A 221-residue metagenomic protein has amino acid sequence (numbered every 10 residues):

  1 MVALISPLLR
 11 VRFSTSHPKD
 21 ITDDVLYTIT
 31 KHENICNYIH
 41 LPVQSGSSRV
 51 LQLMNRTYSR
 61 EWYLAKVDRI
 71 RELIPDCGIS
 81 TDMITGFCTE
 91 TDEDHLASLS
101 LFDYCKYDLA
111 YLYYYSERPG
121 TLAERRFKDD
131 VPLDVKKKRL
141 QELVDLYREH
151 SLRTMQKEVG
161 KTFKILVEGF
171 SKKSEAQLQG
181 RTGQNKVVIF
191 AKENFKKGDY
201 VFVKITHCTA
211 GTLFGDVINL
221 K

Functional and structural regions predicted by a protein language model:
M1-D92, D103: Conserved SAM/AdoMet-binding glycine-rich loop
R10, Y38, L109-Y114, T212: Residues at the N-termini of beta-strands
F13, L41, D82, F102 (+4 more regions): Conserved, mostly hydrophobic/aromatic
F13, V50-L53, S98, Y111 (+1 more regions): Residue-level recognition of specific faces of alpha-helices
D20-D24, V43-M54, T85-D92, D108-D134 (+3 more regions): Flexible glycine/acidic-rich beta-alpha junction loops that bind and position SAM and/or redox cofactors in anaerobic
V25-L26, S98, F190-A191: Short beta-alpha junctions and helix-cap segments that line functional grooves
I39, E61-V67, E72, L96-Y104 (+4 more regions): Proteins enriched for Cys/Gly/acidic motifs involved in redox and nucleic-acid/cofactor modification
A123-K221: Terminal RNA-binding accessory module
